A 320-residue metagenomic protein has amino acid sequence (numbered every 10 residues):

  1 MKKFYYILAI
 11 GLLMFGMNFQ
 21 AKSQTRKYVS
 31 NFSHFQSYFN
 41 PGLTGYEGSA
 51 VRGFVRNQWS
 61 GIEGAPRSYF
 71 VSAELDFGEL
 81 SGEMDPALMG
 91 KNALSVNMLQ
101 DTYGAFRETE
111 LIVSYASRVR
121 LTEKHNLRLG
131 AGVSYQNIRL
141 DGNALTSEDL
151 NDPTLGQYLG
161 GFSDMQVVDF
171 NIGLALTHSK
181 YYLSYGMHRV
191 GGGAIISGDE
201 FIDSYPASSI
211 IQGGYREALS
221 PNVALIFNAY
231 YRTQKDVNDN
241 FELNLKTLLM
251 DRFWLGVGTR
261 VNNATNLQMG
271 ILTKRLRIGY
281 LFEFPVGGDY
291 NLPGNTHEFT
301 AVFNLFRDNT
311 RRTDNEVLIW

Functional and structural regions predicted by a protein language model:
M1-L8: Bacterial N-terminal signal peptides that target proteins for export
L8-G16: Bacterial N-terminal signal peptides
M17-S23: Sec/Tat signal peptide C-region and signal peptidase I cleavage site
Q24-W320: Subset of outer-membrane beta-barrel
